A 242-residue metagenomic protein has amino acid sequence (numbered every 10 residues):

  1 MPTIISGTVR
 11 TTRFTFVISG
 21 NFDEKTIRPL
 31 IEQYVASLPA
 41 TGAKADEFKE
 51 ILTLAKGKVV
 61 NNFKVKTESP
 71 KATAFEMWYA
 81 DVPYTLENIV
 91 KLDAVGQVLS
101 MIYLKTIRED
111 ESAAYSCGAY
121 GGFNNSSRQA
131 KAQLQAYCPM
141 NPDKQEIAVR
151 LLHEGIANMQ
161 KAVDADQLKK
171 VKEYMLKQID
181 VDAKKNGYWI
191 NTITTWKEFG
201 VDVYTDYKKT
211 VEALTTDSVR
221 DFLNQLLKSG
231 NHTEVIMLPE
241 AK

Functional and structural regions predicted by a protein language model:
M1-P2, T11-S19, K71-E87, D93 (+3 more regions): M16 family metallopeptidases and their MPP-like homologs
P2-S6, N62-K64, K105, G121-N124 (+2 more regions): Generic recognition of flexible, low-complexity loop/linker segments
T8-T11, T67-S69, L226-S229: Extracellular/periplasmic catalytic domains that process cell-envelope and extracellular macromolecules
F16, I27-Y34, L152-H153: PAPS/PAP-binding and catalytic site of the sulfotransferase fold
K25-I27, P39, Y84-E87: Short helix/loop capping segments that flank catalytic or ligand/cofactor-binding pockets
L30-K44: Glycine-centered hinge/linker elements that transmit conformational signals in sensory and ligand-binding systems
V35, P39, L99-Y103, H153-Q160: Short amphipathic alpha-helical signal-transduction/dimerization elements
A43-I102: His/Glu-based metal-binding/catalytic segments typifying zinc-dependent metallopeptidases
